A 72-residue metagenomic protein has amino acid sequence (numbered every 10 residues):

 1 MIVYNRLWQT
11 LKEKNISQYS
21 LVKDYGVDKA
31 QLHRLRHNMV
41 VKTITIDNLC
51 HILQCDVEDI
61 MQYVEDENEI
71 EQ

Functional and structural regions predicted by a protein language model:
M1-S20: A short, Lys/Arg-rich alpha-helix, primarily the initiator
W8, Y19, H33, D47 (+1 more regions): Residues within the helices of the helix-turn-helix
Q9, R34, M61-Q72: Short, charged recognition helix plus adjacent turn of helix-turn-helix-like nucleic-acid-binding domains
K12, G26, H37, E65: Residue-level detection of the helix-turn-helix DNA-binding "recognition helix"
K12, K23, H51: Alpha-helical residues within the helix-turn-helix
N15-H33: Short alpha-helical DNA-recognition segment
N38-H51: Short, basic-rich loop-to-helix N-cap that marks the start of a DNA-contacting helix
